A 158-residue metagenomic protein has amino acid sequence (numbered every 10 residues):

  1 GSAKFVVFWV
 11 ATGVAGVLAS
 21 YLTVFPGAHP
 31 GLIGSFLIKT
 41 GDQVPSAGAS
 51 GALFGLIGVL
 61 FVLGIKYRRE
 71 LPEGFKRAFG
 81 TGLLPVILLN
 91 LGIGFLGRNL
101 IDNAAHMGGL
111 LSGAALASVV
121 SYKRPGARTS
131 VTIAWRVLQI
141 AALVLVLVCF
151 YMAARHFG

Functional and structural regions predicted by a protein language model:
G1-G158: A detector for small-residue-rich transmembrane helices and their helix-helix packing motifs
